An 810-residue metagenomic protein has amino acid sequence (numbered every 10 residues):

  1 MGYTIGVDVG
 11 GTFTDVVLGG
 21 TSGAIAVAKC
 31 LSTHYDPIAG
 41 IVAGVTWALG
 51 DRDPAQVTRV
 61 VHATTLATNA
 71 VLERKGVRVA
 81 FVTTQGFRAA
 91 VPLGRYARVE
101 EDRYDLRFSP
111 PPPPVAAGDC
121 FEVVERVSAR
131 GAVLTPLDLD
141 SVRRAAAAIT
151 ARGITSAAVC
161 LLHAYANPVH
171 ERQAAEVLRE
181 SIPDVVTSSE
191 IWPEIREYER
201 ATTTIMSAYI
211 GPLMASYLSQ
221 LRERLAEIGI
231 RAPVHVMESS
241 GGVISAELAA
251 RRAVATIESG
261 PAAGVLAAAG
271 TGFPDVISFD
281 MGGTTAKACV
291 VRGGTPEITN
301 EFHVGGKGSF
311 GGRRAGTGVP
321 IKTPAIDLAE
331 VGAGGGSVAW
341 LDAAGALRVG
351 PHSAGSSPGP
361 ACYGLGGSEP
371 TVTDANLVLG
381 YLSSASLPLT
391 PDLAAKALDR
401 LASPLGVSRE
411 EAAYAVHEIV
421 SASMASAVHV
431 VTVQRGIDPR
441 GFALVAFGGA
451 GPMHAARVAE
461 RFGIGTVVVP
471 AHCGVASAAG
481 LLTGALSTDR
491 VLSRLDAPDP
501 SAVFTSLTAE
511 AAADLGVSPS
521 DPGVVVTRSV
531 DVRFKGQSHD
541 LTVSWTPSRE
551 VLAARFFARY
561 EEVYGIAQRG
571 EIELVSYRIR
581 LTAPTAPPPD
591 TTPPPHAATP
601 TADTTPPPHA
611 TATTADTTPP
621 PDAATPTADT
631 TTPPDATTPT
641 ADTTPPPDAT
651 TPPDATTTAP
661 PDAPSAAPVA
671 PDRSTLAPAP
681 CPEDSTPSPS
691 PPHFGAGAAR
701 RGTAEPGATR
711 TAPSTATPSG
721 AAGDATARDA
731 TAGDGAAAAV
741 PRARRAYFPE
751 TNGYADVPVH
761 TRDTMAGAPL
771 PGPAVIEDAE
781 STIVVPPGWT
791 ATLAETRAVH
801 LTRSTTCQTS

Functional and structural regions predicted by a protein language model:
M1-V79, S128, T135-A158, E171-W192 (+11 more regions): N-terminal glycine/serine-rich phosphate-binding loop of ATP-dependent small-molecule kinases, especially carbohydrate
G6, D15-V17, A26-V27, L31 (+7 more regions): Conserved phosphate-binding loops in N-terminal lobes of ATP-dependent enzymes of the actin/Hsp70/sugar-kinase
V9, D140-A148, T271, G283 (+14 more regions): C-terminal, non-catalytic interaction/recognition modules in large multi-subunit enzymes and RNPs
G19, V27-T33, A80-G86, A246 (+3 more regions): Glycine-rich phosphate-binding loop of actin/hexokinase-like ATP-binding domains
T21, T84-F87, L162-A164, E190-W192 (+6 more regions): Short, ordered loop/turn segments at secondary-structure junctions
T58-R59, A158-N167, S207-I210, A413-E418 (+1 more regions): Conserved short loop/turn motifs at secondary-structure junctions
C160-T204, A208, E571, S576-D590 (+2 more regions): Terminal amphipathic helices with adjacent charged low-complexity linkers/tails
T591-P664, T703-A704, A708-T709, A716-T717 (+1 more regions): Long, intrinsically disordered low-complexity tandem-repeat segments
